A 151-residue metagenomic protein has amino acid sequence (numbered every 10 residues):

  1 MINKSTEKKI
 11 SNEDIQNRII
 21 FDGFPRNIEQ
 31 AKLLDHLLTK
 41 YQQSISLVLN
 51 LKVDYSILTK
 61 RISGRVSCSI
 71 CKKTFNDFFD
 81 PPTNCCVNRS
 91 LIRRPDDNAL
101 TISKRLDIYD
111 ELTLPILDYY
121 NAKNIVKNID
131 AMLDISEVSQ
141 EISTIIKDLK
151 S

Functional and structural regions predicted by a protein language model:
M1-S151: P-loop/Walker A NTP-binding region and its immediately flanking N-terminal helices in P-loop NTPase folds
